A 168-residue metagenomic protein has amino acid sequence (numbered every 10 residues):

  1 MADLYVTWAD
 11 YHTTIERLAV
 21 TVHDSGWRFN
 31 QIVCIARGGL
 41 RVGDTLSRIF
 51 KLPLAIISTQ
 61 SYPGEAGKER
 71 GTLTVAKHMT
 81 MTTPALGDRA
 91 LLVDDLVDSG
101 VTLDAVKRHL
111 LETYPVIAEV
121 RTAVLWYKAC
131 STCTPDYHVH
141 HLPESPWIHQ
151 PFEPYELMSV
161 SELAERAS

Functional and structural regions predicted by a protein language model:
M1-S168: PRPP-associated nucleotide enzymes
